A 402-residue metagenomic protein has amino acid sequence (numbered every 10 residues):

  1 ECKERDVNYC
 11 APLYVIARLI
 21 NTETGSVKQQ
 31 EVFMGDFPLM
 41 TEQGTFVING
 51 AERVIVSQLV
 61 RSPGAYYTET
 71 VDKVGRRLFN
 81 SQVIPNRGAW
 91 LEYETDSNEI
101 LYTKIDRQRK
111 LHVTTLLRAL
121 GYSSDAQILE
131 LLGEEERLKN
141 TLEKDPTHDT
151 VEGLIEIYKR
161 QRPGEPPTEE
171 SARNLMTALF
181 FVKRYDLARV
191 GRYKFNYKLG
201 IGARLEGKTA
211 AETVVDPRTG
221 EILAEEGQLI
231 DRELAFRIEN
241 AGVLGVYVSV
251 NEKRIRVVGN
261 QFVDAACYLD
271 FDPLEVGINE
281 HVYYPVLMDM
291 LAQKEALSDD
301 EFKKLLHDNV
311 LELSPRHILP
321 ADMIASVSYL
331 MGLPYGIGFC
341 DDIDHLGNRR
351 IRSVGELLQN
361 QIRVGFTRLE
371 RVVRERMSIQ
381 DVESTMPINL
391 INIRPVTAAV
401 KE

Functional and structural regions predicted by a protein language model:
E1-E402: N-terminal non-catalytic structural scaffold regions of very large proteins
